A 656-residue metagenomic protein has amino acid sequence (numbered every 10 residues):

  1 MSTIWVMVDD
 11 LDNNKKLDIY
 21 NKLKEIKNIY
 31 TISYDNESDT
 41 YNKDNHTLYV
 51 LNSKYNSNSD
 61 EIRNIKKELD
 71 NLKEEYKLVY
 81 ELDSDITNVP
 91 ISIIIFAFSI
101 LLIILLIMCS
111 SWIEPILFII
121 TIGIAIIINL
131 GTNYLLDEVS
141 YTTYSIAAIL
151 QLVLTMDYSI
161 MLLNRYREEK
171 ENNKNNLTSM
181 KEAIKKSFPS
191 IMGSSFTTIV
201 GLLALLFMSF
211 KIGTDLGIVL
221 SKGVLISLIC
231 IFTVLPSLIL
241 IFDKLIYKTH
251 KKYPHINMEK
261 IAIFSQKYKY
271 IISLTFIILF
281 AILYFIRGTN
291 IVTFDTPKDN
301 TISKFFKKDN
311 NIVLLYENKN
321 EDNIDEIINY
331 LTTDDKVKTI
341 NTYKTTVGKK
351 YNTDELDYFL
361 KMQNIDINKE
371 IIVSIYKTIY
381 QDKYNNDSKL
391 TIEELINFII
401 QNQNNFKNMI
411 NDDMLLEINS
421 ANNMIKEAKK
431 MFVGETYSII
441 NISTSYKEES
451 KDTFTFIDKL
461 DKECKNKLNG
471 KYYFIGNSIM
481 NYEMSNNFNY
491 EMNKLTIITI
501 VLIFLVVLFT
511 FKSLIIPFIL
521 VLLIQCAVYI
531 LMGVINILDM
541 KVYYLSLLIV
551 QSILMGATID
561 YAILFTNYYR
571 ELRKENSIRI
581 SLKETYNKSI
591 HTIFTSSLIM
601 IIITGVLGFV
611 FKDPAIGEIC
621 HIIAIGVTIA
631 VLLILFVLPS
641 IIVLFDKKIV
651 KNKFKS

Functional and structural regions predicted by a protein language model:
S2-D9, N45-Y55, I286-D295, N310-E317 (+1 more regions): Short, hydrophobic beta-strand segments
T3, L11, T31, K260 (+1 more regions): Juxtamembrane segments of multi-pass membrane proteins
K15-S111, G123, N397-L505: Extracytoplasmic
L23, S265, L331-T332, C464: Hydrophobic C-terminal alpha-helix "anchor/cap" residues
N58, I65, Q363-Q401, F504-L508: Extended, charge-rich low-complexity interaction segments
D60-F294, D458, K467-S656: Membrane-embedded transmembrane helical bundles of large multi-pass transporters/channels
F305-D309, D335, N422, K430-T436 (+4 more regions): A structural signal for short secondary-structure junctions
D309-N311, V337, G434-I439, V550-S552 (+2 more regions): Active-site lining segments that contact anionic ligands and/or coordinate catalytic metals
